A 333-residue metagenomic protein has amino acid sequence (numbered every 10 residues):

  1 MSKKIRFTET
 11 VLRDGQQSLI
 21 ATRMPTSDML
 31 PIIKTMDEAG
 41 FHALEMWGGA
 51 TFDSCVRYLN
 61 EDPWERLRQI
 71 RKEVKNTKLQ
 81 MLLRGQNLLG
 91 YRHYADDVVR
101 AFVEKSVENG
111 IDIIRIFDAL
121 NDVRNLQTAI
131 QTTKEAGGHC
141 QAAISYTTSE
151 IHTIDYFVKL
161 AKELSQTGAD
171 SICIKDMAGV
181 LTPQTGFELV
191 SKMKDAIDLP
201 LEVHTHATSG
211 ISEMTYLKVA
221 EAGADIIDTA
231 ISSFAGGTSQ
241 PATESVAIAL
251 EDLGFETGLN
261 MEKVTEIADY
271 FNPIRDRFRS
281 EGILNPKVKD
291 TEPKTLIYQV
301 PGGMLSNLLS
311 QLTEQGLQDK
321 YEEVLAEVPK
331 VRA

Functional and structural regions predicted by a protein language model:
M1-R115, A119-A333: Catalytic cores and adjacent flexible loops of soluble metabolic enzymes that perform enolate/carbanion chemistry on
